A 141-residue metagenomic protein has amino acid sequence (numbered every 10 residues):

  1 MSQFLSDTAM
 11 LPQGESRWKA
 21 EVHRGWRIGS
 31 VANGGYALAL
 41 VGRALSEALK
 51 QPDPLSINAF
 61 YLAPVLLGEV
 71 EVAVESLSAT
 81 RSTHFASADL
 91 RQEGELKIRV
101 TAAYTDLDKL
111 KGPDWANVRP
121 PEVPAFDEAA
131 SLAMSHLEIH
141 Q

Functional and structural regions predicted by a protein language model:
M1-Q141: Terminal targeting signals and extreme-terminal segments of soluble enzymes
